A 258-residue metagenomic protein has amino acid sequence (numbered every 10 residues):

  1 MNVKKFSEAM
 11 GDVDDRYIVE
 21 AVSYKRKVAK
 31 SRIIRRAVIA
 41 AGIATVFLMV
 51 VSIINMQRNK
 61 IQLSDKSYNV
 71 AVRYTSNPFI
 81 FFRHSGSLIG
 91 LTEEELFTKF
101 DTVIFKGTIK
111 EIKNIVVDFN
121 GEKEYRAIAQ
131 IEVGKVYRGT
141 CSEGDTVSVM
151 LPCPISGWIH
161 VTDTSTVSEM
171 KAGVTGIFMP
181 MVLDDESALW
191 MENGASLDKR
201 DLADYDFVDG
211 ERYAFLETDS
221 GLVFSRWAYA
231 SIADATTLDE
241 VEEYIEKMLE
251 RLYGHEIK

Functional and structural regions predicted by a protein language model:
M1-S31: Disordered, charged N-terminal biogenesis/targeting segments of membrane/secreted proteins
M10, R35-I61: Single-pass transmembrane signal-anchor helices and their membrane-water interface zones
I18-A21, N55-F100, F105: N-terminal, intrinsically disordered, polar/charged segments of Gram-positive cell-envelope systems that serve as
N55-R73, E122-K123, S156-K258: Netrin-like (NTR/C345C) domain of secreted extracellular proteins
H84-L96, E111-D118, P152-T166: N-terminal post-signal-peptidase region of extra-cytosolic proteins
F100-I104, E124-I128, S142-T146, K171-T175 (+1 more regions): Extracytoplasmic
F100-R138: Structural detector for short beta-strands of small beta-barrel domains
C141-G157: Short, basic/aromatic beta-hairpin or loop at an interaction surface
